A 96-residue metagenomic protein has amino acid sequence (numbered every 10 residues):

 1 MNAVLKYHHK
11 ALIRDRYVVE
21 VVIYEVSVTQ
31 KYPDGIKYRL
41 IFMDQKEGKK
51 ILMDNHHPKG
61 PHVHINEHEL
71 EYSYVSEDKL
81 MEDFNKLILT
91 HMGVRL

Functional and structural regions predicted by a protein language model:
M1-H62: The feature represents the first ordered module of a protein
K59-Y72: Short helix/strand-capping connector loops at secondary-structure junctions
E69-L96: Short, compact, well-ordered microdomains
